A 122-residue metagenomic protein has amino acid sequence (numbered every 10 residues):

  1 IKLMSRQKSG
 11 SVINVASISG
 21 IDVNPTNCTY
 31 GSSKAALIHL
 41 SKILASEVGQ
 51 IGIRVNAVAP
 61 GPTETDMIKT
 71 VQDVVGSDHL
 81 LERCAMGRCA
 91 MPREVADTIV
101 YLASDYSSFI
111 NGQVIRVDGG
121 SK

Functional and structural regions predicted by a protein language model:
I1-S11: A short helix-coil junction within the Rossmann-fold of NAD(P)-dependent oxidoreductases
K2, S46-Q50, S108: Alpha-helical segment proximal to the catalytic Tyr-Lys
S5-R6, V48-Q50, T63, A103: A short hydrophobic alpha-helix cap/turn motif
S17: Residue(s) in the substrate-gating loop at a strand-loop-helix junction that position the organic substrate next
I21, I38, A59-T70: Short, flexible catalytic-loop segment of classical short-chain dehydrogenase/reductase
D22-C28, Q50-I51, G87, D105: Active-site loop immediately N-terminal to the catalytic Tyr-X3-Lys motif of short-chain dehydrogenase/reductase
S33, S41: Active-site helix of classical SDR
A57, H79-Y106, I110, V117-G119: C-terminal helical subdomain
